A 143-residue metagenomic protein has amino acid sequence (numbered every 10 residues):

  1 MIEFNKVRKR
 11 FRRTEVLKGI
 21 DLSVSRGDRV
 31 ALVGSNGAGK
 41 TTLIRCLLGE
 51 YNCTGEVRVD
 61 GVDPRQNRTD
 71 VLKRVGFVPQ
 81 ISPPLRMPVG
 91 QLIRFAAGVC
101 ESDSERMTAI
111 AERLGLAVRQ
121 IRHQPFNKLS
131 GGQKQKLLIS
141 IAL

Functional and structural regions predicted by a protein language model:
I2, L17-G19: Conserved structural motif at the start of ABC-family nucleotide-binding domains
V33-S35: The feature captures the beta-strand-to-loop junction immediately N-terminal to the Walker
L48: Helix-to-loop junction immediately C-terminal to a conserved catalytic motif
C53-D63, V71: Conserved ABC transporter NBD signature motif
R74, I81, M87-E101: Q-loop/switch helix immediately C-terminal to the Walker
M107-K128: Conserved ABC nucleotide-binding domain
I139: Hydrophobic anchor residue at the start of the ABC signature
